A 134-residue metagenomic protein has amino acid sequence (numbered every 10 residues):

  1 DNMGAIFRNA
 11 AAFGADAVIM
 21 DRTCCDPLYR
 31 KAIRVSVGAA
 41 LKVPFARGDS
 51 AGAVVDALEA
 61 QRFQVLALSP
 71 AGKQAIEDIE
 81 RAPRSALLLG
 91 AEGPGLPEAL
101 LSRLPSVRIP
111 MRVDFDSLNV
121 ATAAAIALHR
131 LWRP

Functional and structural regions predicted by a protein language model:
D1, D26, G72-Q74, P94-L96 (+1 more regions): Glycine-rich nucleotide phosphate-binding loop and flanking beta-alpha elements of Rossmann-like dinucleotide-binding
D1-A71: RNA substrate-binding interface of SAM-dependent RNA methyltransferases
N9-F13, D26-A40, E98-P134: Structured adenosyl-cofactor binding patch, chiefly the S-adenosyl-L-methionine
V43, R47-G48, G52, D56 (+4 more regions): A sequence-level detector of short, solvent-exposed, charge-rich linear segments
L66-F115: Active-site/ligand-binding-proximal alpha/beta "capping" segment
